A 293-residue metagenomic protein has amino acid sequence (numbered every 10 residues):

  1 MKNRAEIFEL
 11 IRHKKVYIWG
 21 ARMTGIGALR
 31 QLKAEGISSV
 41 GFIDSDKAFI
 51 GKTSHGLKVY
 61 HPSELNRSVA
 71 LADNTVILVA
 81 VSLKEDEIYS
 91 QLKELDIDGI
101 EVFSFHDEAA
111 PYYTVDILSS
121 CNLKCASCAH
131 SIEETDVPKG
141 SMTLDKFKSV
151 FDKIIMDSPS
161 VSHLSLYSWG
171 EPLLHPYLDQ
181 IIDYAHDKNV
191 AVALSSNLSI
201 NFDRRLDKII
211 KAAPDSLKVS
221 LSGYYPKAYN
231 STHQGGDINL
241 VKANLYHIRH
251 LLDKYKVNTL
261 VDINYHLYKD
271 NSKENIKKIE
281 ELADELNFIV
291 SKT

Functional and structural regions predicted by a protein language model:
M1-D107: Hydrophobic, well-ordered beta-alpha structural blocks that scaffold small-molecule cofactor pockets
V16, I77, V102, L164 (+4 more regions): Hydrophobic/aromatic residues located in beta-strands of well-ordered beta-sheets within soluble catalytic
I18-W19, I43, L78-A80, D116 (+3 more regions): Short hydrophobic segments within beta-strands
A21-T24, S82-K84, P172-L173, N197-N201 (+2 more regions): Short beta->alpha connector loops
G36-I37, L95-D98, D187-V190, L251-V257 (+1 more regions): Short helix-capping segments at alpha-helix termini
H106-S216, K227-A243, H250, E281-I289: Conserved alpha-helical substructure of the radical SAM core
L245-K273: Conserved strand-turn element in the central/C-terminal portion of the radical SAM core barrel that lines
